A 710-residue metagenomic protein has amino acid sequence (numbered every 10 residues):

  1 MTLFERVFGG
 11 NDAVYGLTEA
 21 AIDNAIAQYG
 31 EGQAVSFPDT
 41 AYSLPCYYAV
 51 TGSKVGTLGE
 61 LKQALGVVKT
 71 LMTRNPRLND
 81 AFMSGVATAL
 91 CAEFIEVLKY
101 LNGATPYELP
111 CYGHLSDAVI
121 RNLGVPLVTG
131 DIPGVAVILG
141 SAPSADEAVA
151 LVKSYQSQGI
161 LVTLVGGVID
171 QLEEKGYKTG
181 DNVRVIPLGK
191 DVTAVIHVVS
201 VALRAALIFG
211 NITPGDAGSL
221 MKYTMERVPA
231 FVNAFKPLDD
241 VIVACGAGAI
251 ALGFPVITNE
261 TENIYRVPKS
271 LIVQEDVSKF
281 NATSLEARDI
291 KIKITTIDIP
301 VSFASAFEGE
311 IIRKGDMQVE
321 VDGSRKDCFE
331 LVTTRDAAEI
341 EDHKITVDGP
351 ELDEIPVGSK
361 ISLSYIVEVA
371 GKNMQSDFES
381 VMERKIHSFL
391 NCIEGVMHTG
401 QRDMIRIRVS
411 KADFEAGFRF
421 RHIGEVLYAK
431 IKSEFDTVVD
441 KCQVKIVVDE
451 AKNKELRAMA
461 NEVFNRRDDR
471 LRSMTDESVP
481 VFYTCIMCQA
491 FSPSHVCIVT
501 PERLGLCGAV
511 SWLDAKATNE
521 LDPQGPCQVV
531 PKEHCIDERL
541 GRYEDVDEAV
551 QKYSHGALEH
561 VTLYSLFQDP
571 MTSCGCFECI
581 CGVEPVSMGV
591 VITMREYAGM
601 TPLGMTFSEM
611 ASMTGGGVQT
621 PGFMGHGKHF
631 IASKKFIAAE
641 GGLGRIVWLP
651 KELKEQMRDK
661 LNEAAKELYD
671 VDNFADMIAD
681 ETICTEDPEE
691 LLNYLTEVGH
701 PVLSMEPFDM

Functional and structural regions predicted by a protein language model:
T2-H387, D403-I405, L566, A639-E640 (+1 more regions): Acidic, serine/proline-rich low-complexity intrinsically disordered regions
G16-D23, A27-E31, Y42-S43, Y47-Y48 (+3 more regions): Cysteine-centered metal-binding/redox modules
